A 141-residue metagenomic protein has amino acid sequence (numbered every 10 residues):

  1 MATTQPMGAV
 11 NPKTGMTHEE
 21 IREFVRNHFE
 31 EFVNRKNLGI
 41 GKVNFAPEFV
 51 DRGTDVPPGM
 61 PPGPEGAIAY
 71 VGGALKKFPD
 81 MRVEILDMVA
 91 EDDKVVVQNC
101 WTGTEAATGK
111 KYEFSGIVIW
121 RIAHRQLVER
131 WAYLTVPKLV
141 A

Functional and structural regions predicted by a protein language model:
A2-E20, E30-V33, N37, R52 (+2 more regions): A beta-strand edge to alpha-helix "cap/lid" segment located at domain peripheries
N27: Alpha-helical scaffold segments in soluble metabolic enzymes
A46-E48: Conserved class I S-adenosyl-L-methionine
P61-P64: Domain-length accessory/inserted modules outside core catalytic folds
